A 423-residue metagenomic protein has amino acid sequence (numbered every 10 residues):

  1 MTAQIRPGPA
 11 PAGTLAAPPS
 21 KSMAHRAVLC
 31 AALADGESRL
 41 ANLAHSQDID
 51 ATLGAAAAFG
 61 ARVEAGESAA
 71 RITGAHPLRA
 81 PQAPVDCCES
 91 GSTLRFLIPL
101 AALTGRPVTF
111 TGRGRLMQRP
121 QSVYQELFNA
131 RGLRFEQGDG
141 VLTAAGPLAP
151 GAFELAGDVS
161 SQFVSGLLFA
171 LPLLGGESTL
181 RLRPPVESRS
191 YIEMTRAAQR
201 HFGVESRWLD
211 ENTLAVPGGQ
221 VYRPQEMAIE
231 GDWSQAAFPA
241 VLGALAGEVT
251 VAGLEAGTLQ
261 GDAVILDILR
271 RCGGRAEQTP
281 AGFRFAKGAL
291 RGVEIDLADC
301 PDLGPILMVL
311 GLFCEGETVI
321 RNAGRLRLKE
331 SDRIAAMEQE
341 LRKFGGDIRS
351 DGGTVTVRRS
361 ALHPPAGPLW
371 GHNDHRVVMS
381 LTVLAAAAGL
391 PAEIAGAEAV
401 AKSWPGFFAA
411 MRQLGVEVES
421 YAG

Functional and structural regions predicted by a protein language model:
M1-G423: Short, structured segments at the rim of ligand-binding sites
